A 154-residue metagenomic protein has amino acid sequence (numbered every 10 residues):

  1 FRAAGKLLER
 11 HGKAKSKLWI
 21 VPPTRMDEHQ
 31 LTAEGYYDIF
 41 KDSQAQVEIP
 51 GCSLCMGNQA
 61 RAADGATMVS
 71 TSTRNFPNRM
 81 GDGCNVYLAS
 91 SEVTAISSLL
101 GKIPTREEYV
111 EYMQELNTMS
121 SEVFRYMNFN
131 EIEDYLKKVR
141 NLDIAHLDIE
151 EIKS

Functional and structural regions predicted by a protein language model:
F1-S154: Fe-S-dependent hydro-lyases/dehydratases of central metabolism
